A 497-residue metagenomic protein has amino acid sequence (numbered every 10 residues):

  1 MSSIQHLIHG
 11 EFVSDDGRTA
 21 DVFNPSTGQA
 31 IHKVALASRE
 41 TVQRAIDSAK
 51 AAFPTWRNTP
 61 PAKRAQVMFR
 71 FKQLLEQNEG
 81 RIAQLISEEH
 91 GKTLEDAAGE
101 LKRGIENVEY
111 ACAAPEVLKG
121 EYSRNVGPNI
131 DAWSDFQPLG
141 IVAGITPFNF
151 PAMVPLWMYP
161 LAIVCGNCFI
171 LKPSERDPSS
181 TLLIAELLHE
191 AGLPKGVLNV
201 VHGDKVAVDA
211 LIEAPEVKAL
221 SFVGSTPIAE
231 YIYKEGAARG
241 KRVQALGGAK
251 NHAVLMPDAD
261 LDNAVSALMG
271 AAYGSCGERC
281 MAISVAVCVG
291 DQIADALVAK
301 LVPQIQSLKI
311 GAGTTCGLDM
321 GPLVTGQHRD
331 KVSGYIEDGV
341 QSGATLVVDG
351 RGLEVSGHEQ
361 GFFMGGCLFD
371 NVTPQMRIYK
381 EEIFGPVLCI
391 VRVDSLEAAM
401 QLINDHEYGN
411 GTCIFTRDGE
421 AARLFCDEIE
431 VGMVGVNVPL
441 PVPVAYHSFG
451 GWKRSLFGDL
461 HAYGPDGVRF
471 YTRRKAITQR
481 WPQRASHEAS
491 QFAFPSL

Functional and structural regions predicted by a protein language model:
M1-T27: Hydrophobic face of amphipathic alpha-helices that form TPR/SEL1-like repeat modules and related alpha-solenoid
G10, G28, R64, I86 (+10 more regions): Residue-level signal for inorganic ion chemistry
T27-K33, V217, V254, Q306-I310 (+2 more regions): Conserved C-terminal structural/oligomerization subdomain of aldehyde/semialdehyde dehydrogenase
I31-A37, A52-N58, G144, A253-M256 (+5 more regions): Short, well-ordered beta-strand elements within core beta-sheets of diverse protein domains
I31-L118, N129: Glycine-rich loop-to-alpha-helix module at the N-terminal edge of alpha/beta enzyme cores
F53, R57, K72-E79, A83 (+19 more regions): Structural signal for hydrophobic packing residues in well-ordered secondary-structure cores of soluble enzyme domains
G120-S266, V393, G458: Rossmann-like NAD(P) dinucleotide-binding subdomain of oxidoreductase/dehydrogenase enzymes
P227-T373, L396-E397, L402, V436 (+2 more regions): ALDH superfamily catalytic-core signature
